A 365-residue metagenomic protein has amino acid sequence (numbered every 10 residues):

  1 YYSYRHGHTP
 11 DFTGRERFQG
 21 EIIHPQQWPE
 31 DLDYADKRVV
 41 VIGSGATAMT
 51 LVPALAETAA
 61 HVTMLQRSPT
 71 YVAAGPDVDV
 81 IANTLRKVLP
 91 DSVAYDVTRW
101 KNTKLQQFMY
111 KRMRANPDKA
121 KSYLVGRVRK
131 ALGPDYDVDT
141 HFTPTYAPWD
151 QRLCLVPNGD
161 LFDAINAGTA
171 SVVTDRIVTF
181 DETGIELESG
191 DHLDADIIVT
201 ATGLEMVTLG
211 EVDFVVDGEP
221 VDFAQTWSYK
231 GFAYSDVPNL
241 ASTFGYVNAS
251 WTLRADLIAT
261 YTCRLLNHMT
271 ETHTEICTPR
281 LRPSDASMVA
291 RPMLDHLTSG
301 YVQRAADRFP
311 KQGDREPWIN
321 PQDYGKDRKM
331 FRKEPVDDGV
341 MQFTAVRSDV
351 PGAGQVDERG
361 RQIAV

Functional and structural regions predicted by a protein language model:
Y1-Y4, L204-M206: Short glycine-rich anion-binding loops that position phosphate/pyrophosphate groups of nucleotides and phosphorylated
S3-D137, A170-S171, L193, D222 (+2 more regions): Rossmann-like dinucleotide-binding core of oxidoreductases
G20-E21, P25-P29, G184-E186, E205-A241: FAD-site-proximal beta/loop scaffold in flavoenzymes
W28-D31, G168-E188: A conserved short coil-to-beta-strand element within the FAD-binding core of flavoproteins
Y71-A74, N83-T84, S92, S228 (+1 more regions): C-terminal, flexible cofactor-proximal segment of oxidoreductases
V138-V156: Helix-loop-beta segment of a Rossmann-like dinucleotide-binding subdomain
